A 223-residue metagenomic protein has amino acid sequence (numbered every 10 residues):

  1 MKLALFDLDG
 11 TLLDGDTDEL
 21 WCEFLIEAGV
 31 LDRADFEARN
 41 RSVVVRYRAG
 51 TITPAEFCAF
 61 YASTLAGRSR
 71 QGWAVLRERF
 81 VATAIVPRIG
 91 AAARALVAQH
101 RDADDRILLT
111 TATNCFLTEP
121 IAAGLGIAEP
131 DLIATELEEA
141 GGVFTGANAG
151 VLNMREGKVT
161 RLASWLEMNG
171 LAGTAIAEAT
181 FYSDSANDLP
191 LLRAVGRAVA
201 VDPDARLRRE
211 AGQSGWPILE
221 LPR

Functional and structural regions predicted by a protein language model:
M1, V75, A82-R223: C-terminal cap/substrate-recognition subdomain and adjoining C-terminal extension of metal-dependent phosphatase-like
M1-A49: Active-site neighborhood of HAD-like aspartate-dependent phosphohydrolases
G15, E37, T51, A55 (+2 more regions): Electropositive phosphate-/nucleotide-binding environments in soluble metabolic enzymes
D18-W21, F57-C58, A140-A147: Acidic/polar active-site rim loop that often engages polyanionic ligands
C22-E23, A62, G196: Amphipathic alpha-helical segments within well-ordered protein domains
F36-N40, F57, A175: N-terminal alpha-helical segment
V44-Q71, L132-L137: Short, compositionally biased "basic patch" segments
E56-A92: Metal-dependent phosphoesterase signature
